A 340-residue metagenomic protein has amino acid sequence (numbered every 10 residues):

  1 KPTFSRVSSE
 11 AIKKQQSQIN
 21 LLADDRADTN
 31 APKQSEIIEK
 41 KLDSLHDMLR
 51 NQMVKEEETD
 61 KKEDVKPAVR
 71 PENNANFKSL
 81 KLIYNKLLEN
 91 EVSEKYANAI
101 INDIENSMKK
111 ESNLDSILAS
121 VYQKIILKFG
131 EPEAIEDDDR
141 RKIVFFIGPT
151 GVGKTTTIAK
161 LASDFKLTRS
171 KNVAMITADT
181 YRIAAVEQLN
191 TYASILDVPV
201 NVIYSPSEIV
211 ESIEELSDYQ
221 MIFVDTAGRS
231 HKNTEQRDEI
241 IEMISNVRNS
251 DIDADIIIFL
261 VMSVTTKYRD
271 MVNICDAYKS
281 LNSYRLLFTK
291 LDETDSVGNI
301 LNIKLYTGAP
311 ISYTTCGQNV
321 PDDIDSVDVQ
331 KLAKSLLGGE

Functional and structural regions predicted by a protein language model:
K1-E131: Non-catalytic terminal/linker segments enriched in charged/polar, low-complexity residues
E133-R141: Phosphate-binding P-loop
V144-F146: Hydrophobic anchor at the beta1->P-loop junction of P-loop NTPases
P149-T150: The conserved Walker
K154: Conserved lysine of the Walker
T157, L161, Q188: Hydrophobic positions on the alpha1 helix immediately C-terminal to the Walker A/P-loop
T168-A184, V202-S207, T315: Short beta-strand-centered segment that lines the nucleotide-binding/catalytic pocket of NTP-utilizing
Q188, I195, S205-E215, M221 (+1 more regions): Conserved catalytic-core segment of NTP-binding enzymes
